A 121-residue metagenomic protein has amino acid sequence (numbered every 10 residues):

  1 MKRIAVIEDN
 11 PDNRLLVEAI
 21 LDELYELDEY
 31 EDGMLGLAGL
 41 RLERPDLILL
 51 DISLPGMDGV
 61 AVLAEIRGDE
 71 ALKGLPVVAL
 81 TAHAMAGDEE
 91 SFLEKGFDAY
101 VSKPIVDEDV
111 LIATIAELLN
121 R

Functional and structural regions predicted by a protein language model:
I7-E8, Y30, I48: Conserved sequence signature across two-component system core domains
N10-E29: Two-component/phosphorelay signaling modules centered on CheY-like receiver
D32-L35, D58-A61: Acidic catalytic/metal-coordinating carboxylates
R44-D46, A71-P76: His-Asp phosphorelay/catalytic-motif detector in bacterial-type signaling
D51, T81: Active-site residues of response regulator receiver
P55, A64, K73, M85 (+1 more regions): The feature encodes the CheY-like receiver
A61, A84-V101, D109-A113: Alpha4 helix (beta4-alpha4-beta5 surface) of REC/receiver domains from two-component response regulators
